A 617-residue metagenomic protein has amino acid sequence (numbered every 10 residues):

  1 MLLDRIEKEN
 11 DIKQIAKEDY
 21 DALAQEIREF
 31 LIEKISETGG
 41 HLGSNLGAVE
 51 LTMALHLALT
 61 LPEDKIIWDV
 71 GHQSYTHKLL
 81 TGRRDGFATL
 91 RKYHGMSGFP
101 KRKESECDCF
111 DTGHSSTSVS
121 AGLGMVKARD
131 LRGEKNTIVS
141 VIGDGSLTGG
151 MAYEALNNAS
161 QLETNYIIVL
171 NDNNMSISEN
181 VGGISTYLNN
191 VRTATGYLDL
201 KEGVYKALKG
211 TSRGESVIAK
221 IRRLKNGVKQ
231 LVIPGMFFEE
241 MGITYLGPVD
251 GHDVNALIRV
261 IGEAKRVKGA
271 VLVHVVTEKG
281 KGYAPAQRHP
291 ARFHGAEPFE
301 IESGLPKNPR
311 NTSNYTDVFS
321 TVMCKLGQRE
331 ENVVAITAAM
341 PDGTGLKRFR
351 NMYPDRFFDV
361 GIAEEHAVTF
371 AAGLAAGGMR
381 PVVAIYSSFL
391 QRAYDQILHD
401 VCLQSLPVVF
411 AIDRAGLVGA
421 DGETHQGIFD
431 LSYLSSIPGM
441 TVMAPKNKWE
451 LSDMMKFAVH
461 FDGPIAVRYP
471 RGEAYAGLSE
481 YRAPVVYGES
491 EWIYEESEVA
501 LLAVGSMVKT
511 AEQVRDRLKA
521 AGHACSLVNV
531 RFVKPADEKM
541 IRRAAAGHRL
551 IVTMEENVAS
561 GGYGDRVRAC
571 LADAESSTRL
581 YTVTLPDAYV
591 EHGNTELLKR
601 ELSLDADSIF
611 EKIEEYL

Functional and structural regions predicted by a protein language model:
M1-L80, E239, I243-Y245, D250-I258 (+1 more regions): N-terminal amphipathic, basic-rich helices that act as targeting or association modules
L3, N174-F319: Long, well-ordered, tryptophan-enriched scaffold segments
G39-A48, W68-H72, P100-V119, I142-S146 (+7 more regions): Active-site nucleophile and cofactor-binding loops and adjacent substrate-binding regions of central metabolic enzymes
H41-L162, Y315, N332-V333, T337-A338 (+1 more regions): Cofactor-binding active-site loop characterized by glycine-rich and histidine/acidic residues
K65, G269, T277-L390, Q396-L406 (+4 more regions): Non-catalytic terminal/interface segments that mediate subunit docking, oligomerization, and allosteric communication
V217-P285, P407-I412, L431-E480, A606-L617: Structural signature of the thiamine diphosphate
R259-G262, H294-G295, G304, N314-R329 (+6 more regions): Glycine-/acidic-rich phosphate or pyrophosphate-binding loops and their flanking alpha/beta elements
P298, E302, P306-P309, G419-D421 (+2 more regions): Peripheral docking tails and interdomain loops at the edges of cofactor- or intermediate-handling domains
